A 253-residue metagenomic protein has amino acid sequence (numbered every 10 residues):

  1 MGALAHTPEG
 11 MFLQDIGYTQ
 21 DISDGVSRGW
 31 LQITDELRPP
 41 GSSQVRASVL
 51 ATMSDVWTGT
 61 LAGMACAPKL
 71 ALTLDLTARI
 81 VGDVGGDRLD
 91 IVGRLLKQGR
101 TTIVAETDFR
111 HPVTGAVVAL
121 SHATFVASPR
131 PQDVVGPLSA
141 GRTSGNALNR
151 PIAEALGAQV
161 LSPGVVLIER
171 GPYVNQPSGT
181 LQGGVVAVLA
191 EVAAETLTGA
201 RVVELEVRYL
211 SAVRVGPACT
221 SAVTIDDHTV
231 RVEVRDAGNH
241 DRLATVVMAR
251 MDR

Functional and structural regions predicted by a protein language model:
M1-W30, T34-E36, T124-P172, R253: Non-catalytic linker/capping segments at the edges of enzyme domains
M11-D15, R100-T102, P151-A153, A200 (+1 more regions): Short solvent-exposed loop/turn micro-motifs enriched in small/polar/acidic residues
F12-Q14, R28-G59, G164-T196: Hot-dog-fold acyl-thioester-processing enzymes
V26-R28, D75, R88-D90, V104 (+5 more regions): Intrinsic-disorder/low-complexity, polar/charged segments enriched in Ser/Thr/Lys/Arg/Asp/Glu/Gln
L31, I168, Y209, V232-V234: Residue-level recognition of conserved beta-strand positions in structured domain cores
A47-S48, L74, V232: Alpha-helical transmembrane segments of multi-pass membrane proteins, especially transporters and channels
T58-D90, L95, V188-T220, T224-I225: Hydrophobic beta-strand-centered segment that forms part of the acyl-chain substrate-binding groove
A71, G82-L148, A212-V215, T224-R253: HotDog/MaoC-like acyl-thioester-processing domains
